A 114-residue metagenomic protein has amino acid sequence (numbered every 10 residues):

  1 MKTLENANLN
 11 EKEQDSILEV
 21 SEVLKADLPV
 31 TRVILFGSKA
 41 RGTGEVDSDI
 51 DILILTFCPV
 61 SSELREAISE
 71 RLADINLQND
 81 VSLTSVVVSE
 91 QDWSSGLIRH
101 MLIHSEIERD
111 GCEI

Functional and structural regions predicted by a protein language model:
M1-R32, R41-V46, T56-I114: Catalytic core of pol beta-like nucleotidyltransferases
F36-S38: Glycine-rich beta-strand-to-loop/alpha-helix junction loops that act as flexible
D51-L55: Short beta-strand->loop micro-motif that forms the acidic, two-metal-ion catalytic signature in nucleotide-processing
